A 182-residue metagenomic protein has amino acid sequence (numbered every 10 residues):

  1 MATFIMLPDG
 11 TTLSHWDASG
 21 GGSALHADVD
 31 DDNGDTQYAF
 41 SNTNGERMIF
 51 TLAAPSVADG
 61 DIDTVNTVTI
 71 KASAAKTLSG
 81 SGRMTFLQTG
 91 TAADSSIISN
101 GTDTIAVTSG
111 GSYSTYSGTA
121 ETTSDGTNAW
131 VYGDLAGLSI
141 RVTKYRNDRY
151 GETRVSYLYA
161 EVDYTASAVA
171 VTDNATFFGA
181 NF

Functional and structural regions predicted by a protein language model:
M1-H15, Y157-F182: Enriched but not universal
F4-E46: Disordered, acidic Ser/Thr/Pro-rich linker "stalks" and the adjacent N-terminal cap of the next globular domain
F40-D61, A120: Short beta-strands within extracellular/lumenal beta-sheet-rich domains
G60-T64, T123-G137: Short glycine/proline/serine/threonine-rich loop/turn segments at secondary-structure transition edges
G60-T77, I140, A160: A short beta-strand element within beta-rich, extracytoplasmic domains of secreted/secretory-pathway proteins
S79-A93: Short, surface-exposed beta-strand/strand-loop-strand elements in extracellular ectodomains
I97-A129: Extracellular carbohydrate recognition and processing domains and analogous Trp-centered ligand-binding platforms
R141-Y150: Short beta-strand-plus-loop segments that form exposed binding edges in beta-rich domains
